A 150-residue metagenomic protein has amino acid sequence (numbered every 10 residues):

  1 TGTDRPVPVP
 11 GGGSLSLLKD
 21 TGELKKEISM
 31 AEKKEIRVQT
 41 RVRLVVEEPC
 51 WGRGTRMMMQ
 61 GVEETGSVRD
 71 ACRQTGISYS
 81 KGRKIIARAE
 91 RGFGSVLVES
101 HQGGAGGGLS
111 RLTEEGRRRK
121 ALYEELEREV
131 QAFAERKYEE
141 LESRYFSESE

Functional and structural regions predicted by a protein language model:
K33-E47: Short, Lys/Arg-enriched N-terminal segment that forms or immediately precedes the first helix of a structured domain
T65-A71: Short helix-boundary/capping micro-motifs
S80: Key DNA-contact positions within bacterial/archaeal DNA-binding proteins
I85: Residues within the DNA-recognition helix of helix-turn-helix
R91-V96: Residue cluster at the C-terminal edge of the helix-turn-helix DNA-binding motif
S100-E125: Basic, amphipathic "hinge/linker" alpha-helix immediately C-terminal to the N-terminal HTH DNA-binding motif
R118-E150: Helix-turn-helix/homeodomain-like alpha-helical modules used for DNA recognition and transcription-factor dimerization
